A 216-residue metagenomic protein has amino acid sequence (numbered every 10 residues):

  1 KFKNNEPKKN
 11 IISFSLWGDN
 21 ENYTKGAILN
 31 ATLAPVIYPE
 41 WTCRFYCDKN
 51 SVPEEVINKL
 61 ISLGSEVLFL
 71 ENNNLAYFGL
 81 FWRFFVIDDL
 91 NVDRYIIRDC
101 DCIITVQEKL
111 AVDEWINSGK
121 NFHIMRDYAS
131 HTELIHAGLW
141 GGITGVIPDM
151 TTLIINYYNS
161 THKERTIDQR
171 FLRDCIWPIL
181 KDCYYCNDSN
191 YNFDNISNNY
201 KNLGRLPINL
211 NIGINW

Functional and structural regions predicted by a protein language model:
K1-N72: N-terminal anchoring/stem segment of glycosyltransferases
N72, C100-C102: Short acidic donor-binding/metal-coordinating loop in glycosyltransferase active sites
N74-W82: A short, glycine-/small-residue-rich helix N-cap motif at loop->alpha-helix starts within glycosyltransferase
V86, F122-I124, L139-G141, F171: Conserved hydrophobic/aromatic beta-strand scaffold that supports enzyme active sites
N91-D93: Active-site acidic short loop of glycosyltransferases
Y95-I97: Short aromatic/hydrophobic "clamp" motif used to bind/position activated sugar donors
I104-I135: Conserved donor-nucleotide/metal-binding helix-loop-beta segment in metal-dependent transferases, i.e., the alpha-helix
A129-T132, G141-W216: Catalytic core and acceptor-binding pocket of nucleotide-sugar-dependent glycosyltransferases
